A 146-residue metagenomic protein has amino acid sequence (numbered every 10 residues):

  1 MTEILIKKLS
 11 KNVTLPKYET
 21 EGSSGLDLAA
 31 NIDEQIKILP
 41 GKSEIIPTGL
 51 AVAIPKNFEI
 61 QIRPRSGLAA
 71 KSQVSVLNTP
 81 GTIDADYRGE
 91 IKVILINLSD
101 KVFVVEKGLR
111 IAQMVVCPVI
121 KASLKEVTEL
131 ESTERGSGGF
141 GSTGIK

Functional and structural regions predicted by a protein language model:
M1-K146: DUTPase catalytic domain/fold
